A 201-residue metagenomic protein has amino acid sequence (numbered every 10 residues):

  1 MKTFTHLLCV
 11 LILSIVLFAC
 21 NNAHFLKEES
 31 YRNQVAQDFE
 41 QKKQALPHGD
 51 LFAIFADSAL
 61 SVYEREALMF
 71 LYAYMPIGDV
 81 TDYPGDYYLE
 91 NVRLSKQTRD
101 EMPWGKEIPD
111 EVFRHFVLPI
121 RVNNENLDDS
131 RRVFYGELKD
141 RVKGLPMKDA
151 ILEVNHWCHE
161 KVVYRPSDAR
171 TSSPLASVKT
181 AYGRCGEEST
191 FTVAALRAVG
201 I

Functional and structural regions predicted by a protein language model:
M1-L8: Bacterial N-terminal signal peptides that target proteins for export
T3, F18-A19: Intrinsic disorder/low-complexity signature
C9-V16: Bacterial N-terminal signal peptides
C20-I151, S167, S177, A198-V199: N-terminal accessory/pre-domain segments preceding catalytic cores
R141-I201: Active-site neighborhood of thiol-dependent amide/isopeptide-bond enzymes
